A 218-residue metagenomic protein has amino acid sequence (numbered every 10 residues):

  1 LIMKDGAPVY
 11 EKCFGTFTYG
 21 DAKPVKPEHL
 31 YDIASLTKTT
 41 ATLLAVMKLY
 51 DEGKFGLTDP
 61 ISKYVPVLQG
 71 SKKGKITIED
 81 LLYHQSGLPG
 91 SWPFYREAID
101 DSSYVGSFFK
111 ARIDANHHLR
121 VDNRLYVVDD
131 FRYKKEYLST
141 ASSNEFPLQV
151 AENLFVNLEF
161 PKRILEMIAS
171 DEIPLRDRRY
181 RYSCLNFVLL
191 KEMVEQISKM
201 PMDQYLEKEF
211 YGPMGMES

Functional and structural regions predicted by a protein language model:
L1-D5: Short hydrophobic alpha-helical segments used for membrane anchoring or interfacial signaling
G6, L81, F210: Conserved hydrophobic/aromatic pocket- or pore-lining residues that grip, position, or stack substrates in active sites
P8-Y10, G20: Gram-negative outer-membrane beta-barrel proteins
V9, M47-P66, I197-S218: Short, well-structured active-site flanking segments
K12-F14: Short hydrophobic alpha-helix segments
Y19-Y182: Active-site-proximal loop and beta-strand segments within enzyme catalytic domains
L81-Q85, N186-Q196: Active-site-proximal alpha-helical segments within enzyme catalytic domains
Y180, F187, G215: Acidic/His-rich structured neighborhood in mature extracellular/periplasmic domains
